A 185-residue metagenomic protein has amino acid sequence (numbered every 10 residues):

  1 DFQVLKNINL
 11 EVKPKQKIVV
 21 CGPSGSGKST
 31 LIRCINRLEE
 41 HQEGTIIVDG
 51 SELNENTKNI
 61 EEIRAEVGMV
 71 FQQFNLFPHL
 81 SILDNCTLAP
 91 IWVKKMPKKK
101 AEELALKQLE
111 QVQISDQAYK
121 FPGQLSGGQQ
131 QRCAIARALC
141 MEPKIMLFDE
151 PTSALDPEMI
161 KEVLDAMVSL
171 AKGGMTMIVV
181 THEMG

Functional and structural regions predicted by a protein language model:
D1-G185: ABC family nucleotide-binding domain
